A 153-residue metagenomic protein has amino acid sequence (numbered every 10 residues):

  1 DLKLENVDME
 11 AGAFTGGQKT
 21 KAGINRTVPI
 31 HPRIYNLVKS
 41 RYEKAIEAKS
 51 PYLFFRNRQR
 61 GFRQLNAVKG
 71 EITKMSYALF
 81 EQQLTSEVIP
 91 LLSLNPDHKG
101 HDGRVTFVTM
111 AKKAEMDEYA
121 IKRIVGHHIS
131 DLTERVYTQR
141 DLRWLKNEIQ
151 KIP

Functional and structural regions predicted by a protein language model:
D1, Q82, M110, R123 (+2 more regions): DNA-binding alpha-helical recognition surfaces that contact promoter or target DNA
D1-S40: Conserved tyrosine-mediated DNA breakage-rejoining catalytic core shared by Y-recombinases
E5-M9, M116-V136: Short, polar N-cap/turn motifs at the start of nucleic acid-interacting alpha helices
E10, I24, A48, L94 (+1 more regions): Exposed loop/turn and edge beta-strand positions of beta-sandwich/beta-sheet ligand-binding modules
K19-A22, V125-K151: Catalytic-site neighborhood detector that most strongly recognizes the C-terminal catalytic loop/helix of tyrosine
R26, E43-A45, R104: Short, cationic motifs built from Arg/Lys/His that form the positively charged side of catalytic pockets
H31-N95: Active-site/catalytic core of tyrosine-dependent DNA strand-transfer enzymes
L94-A114: Short basic/aromatic active-site micro-motif
